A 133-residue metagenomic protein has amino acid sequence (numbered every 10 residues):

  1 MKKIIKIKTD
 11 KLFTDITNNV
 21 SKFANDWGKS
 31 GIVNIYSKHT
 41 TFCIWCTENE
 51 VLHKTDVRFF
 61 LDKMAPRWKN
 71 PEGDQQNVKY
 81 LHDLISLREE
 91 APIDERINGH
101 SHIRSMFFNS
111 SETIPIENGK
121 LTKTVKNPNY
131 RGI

Functional and structural regions predicted by a protein language model:
M1-I133: Active-site histidine-anchored catalytic micro-motif
